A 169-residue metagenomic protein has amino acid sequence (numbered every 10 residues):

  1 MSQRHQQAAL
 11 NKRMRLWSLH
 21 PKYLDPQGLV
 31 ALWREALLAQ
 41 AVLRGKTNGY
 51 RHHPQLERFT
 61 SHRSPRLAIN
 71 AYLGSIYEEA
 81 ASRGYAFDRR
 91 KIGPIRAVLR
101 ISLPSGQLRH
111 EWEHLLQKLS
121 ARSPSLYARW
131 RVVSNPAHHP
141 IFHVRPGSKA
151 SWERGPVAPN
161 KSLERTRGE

Functional and structural regions predicted by a protein language model:
S2, Q6-L29, E35-L38, V42-K46 (+1 more regions): Sequence termini and other peripheral, non-core segments
N48-Y50: Short beta-strand
H53: Conserved, mostly hydrophobic/aromatic
